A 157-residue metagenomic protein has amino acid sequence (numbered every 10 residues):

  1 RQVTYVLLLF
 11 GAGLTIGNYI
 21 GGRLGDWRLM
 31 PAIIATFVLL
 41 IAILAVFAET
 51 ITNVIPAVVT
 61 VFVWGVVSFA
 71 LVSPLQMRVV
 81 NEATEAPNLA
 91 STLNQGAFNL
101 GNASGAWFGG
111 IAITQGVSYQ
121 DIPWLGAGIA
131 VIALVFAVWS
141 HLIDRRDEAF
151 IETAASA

Functional and structural regions predicted by a protein language model:
R1-G11, L89-L93, Q120-W124: Loop-to-transmembrane helix entry
I16-L29, I113-T114: Helix-to-loop junctions at the C-terminal end of transmembrane segments in multipass secondary transporters
D26-V38: Cytoplasmic membrane-interface "Motif A"-like loop-to-helix N-cap segments of 12-TM Major Facilitator Superfamily
L39-T52: C-terminal ends and interior cores of transmembrane alpha-helices in multi-pass membrane transporters/permeases
I55-A70: Hydrophobic core of transmembrane alpha-helices in multi-pass small-molecule transporters, especially MFS/SLC-type
F69-A83: Intracellular juxtamembrane helix-capping segments at the cytosolic ends of symmetry-related transmembrane helices
I111-A130: A membrane-interface helix-boundary motif in multi-pass transporters
W139-A157: Intrinsic disorder in cytosolic terminal tails and internal cytosolic loops of multi-pass membrane transporters
